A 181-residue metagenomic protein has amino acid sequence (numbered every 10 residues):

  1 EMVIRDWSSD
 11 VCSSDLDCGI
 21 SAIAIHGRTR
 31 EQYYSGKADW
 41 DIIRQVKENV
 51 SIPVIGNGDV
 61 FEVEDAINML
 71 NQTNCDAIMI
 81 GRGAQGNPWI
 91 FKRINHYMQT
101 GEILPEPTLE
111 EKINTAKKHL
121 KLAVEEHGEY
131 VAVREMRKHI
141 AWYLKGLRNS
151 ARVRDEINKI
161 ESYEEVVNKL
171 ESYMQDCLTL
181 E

Functional and structural regions predicted by a protein language model:
E1-V11: Single conserved hydrophobic/aromatic residue that forms the stacking wall/gate of nucleotide- or nucleobase-binding
S9-A22, Y34, D41, Q45-G56 (+1 more regions): Alpha/beta catalytic cores of nucleotide-metabolism and tRNA/nucleoside-modifying enzymes
I25-S35: Glycine-rich, proline-tolerant flexible connector loops at the mouths of alpha/beta enzymes
